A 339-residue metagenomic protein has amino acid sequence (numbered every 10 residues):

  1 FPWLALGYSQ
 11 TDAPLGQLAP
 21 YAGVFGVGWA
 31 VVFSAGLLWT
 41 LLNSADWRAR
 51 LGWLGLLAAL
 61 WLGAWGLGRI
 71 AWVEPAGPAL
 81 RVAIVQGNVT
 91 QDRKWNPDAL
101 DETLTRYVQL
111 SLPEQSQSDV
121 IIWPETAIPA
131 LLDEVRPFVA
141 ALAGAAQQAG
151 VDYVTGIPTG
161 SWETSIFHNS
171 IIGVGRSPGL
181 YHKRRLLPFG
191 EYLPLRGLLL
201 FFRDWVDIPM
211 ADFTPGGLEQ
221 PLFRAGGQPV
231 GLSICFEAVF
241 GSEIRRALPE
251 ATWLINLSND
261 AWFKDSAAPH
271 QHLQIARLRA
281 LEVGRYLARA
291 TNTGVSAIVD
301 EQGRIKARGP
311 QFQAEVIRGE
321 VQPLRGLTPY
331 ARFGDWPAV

Functional and structural regions predicted by a protein language model:
F1-V339: Enzyme catalytic cores with a strong preference for nitrogen-chemistry domains
